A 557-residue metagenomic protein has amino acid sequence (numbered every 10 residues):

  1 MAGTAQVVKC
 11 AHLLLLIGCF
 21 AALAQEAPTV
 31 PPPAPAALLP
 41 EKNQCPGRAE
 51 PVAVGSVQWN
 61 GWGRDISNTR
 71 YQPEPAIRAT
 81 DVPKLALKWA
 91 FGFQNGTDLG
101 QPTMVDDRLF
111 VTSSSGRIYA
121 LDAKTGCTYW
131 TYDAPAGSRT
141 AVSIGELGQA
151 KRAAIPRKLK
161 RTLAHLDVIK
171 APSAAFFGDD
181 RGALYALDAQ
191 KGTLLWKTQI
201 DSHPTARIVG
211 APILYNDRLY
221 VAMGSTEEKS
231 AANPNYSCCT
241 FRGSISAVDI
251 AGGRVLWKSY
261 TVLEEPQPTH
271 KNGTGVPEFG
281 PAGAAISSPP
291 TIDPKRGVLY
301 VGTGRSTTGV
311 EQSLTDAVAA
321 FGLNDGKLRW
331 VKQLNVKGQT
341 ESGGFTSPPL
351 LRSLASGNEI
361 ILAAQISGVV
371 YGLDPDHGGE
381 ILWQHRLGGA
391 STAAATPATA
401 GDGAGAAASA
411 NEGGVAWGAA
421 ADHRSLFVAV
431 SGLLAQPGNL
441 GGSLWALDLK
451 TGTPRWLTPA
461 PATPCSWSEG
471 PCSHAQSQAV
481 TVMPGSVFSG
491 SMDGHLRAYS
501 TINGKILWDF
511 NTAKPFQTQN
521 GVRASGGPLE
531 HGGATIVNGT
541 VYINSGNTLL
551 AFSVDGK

Functional and structural regions predicted by a protein language model:
M1-V8: N-terminal secretory signal peptides that target proteins for export/translocation
K9-A22: Bacterial N-terminal signal peptides
P28-L87: Blade/loop signatures of beta-propeller domains
I77-Q94, I118-S138, I144-L159, V168-A171 (+7 more regions): Extracytoplasmic/lumenal domain signature
D106, S114, D180: Active-site-adjacent structural elements in enzyme catalytic domains
A211, A285-T291: Aromatic- and glycine-enriched pocket-lining scaffold segments that form the walls of small-molecule binding clefts
